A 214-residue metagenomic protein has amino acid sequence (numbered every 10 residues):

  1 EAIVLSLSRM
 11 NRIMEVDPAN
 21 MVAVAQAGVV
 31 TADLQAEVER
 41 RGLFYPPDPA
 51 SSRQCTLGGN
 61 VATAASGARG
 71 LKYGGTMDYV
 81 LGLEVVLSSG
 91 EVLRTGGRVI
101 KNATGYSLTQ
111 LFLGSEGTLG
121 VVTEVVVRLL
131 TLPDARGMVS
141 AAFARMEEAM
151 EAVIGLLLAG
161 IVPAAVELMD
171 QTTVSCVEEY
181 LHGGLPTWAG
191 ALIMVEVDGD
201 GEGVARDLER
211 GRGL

Functional and structural regions predicted by a protein language model:
E1-L214: Noncatalytic alpha-helical scaffold of FAD-dependent oxidoreductases
